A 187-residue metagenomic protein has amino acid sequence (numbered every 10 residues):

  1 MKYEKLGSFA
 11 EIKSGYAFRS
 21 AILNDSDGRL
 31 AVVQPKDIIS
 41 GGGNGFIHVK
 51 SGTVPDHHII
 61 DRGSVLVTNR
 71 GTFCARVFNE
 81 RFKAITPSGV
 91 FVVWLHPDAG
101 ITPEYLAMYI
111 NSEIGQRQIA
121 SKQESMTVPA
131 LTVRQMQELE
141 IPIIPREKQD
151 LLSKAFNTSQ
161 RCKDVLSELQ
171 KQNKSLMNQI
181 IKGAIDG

Functional and structural regions predicted by a protein language model:
M1-I22, D27-G28, K36, E138 (+1 more regions): Non-catalytic DNA-recognition/assembly elements of restriction-modification systems
K5-S20, P35-R62: Sequence-specific dsDNA recognition surfaces
L6, V92-P142, E147: Basic, amphipathic alpha-helical recognition segments used for DNA target recognition
I12-G15, G43, V54, F91-V92 (+2 more regions): Charge-rich amphipathic alpha-helical interaction elements
I22-L30, H58-I60, V77-G89: Short, surface-exposed loop/turn microsegments at beta-strand edges and helix-strand junctions
I38-G41, T53, V65, G71-C74 (+2 more regions): Short, charged/polar surface micro-motifs in flexible loops or helix N-caps
V54-P55, E80, M126: A structural connector/turn signal
T68-Y109: A short beta-sheet element
